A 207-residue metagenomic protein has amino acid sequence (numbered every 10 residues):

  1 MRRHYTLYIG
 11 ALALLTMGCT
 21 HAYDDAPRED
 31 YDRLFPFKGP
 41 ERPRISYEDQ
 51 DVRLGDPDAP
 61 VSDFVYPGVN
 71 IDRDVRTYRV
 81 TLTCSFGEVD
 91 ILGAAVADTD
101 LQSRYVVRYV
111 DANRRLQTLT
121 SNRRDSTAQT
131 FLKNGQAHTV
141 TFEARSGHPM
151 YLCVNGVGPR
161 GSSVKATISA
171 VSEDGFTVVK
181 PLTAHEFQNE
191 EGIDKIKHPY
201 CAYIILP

Functional and structural regions predicted by a protein language model:
M1-T20: Sec-dependent bacterial lipoprotein signal peptides
L12-L14, T83-E88, V154-R160: Short, flexible beta-strand-to-coil junctions
C19-V110, P207: Acidic/polar, low-complexity intrinsically disordered N-terminal segments immediately downstream of a Sec signal
V61-G68, L132-T141, H198-A202: Short beta-strands within extracellular/lumenal beta-sheet-rich domains
E88-L92, T99-L101, S146, V157-T167: Acidic, Ser/Thr/Pro-rich low-complexity intrinsically disordered segments
R108-S162: Mature extracytoplasmic domains of secretory-pathway proteins
Y109-Q129, E173-D194: Surface-exposed beta-strand/loop patches in noncatalytic accessory domains and peripheral targeting/linker segments
I193-P207: Short, low-complexity, Pro/Ser/Thr/Gly-rich segments in the mature regions of secreted, periplasmic
